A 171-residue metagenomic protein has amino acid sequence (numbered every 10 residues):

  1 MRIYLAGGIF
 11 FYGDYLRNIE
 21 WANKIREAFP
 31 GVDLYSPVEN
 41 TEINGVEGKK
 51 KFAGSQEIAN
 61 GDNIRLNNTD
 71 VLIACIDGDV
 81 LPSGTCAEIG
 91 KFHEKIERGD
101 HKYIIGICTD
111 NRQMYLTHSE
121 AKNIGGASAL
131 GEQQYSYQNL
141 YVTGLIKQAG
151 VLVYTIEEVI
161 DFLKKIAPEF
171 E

Functional and structural regions predicted by a protein language model:
M1-E171: Conserved catalytic or regulatory cores that recognize and/or transform ribose-phosphate-containing ligands
